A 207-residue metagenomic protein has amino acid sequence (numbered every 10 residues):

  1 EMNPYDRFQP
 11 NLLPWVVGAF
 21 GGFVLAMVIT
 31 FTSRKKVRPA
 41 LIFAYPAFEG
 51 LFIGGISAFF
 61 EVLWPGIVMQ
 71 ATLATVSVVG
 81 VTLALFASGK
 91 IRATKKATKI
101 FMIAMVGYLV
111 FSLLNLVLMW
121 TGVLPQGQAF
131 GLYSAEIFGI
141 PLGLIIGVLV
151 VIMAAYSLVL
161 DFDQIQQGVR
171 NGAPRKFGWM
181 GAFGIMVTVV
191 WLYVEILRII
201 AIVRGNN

Functional and structural regions predicted by a protein language model:
E1-N207: A hydrophobic alpha-helical transmembrane-helix feature that marks the membrane cores and membrane-interface segments
